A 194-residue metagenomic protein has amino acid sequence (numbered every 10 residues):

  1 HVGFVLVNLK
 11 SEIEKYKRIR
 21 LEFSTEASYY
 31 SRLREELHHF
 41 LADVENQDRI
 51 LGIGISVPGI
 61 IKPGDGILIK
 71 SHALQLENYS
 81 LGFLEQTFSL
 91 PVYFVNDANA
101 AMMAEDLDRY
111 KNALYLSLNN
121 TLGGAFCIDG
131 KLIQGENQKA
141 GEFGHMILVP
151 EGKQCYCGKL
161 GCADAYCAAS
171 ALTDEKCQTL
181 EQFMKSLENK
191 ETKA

Functional and structural regions predicted by a protein language model:
H1-R49, F88, D108-R109, P150-Q154 (+1 more regions): ATP-binding/phosphotransfer module of carbohydrate and carboxylate kinases, centering on a glycine-rich
V2, I60-K62, L122-G123: Short, acidic Gly/Pro/Ser/Thr-rich loop/turn segments
N8, P63, C127: Short, acidic, Ser/Thr-enriched surface-loop or helix-capping motifs
L9, D97, L118: Cofactor-binding loop segments of dinucleotide-utilizing enzymes, especially the Rossmann-like FAD- and NAD(P)+-binding
E14-A42, Q47-N112: Glycine-rich phosphate-binding loop and adjoining helix at the ATP-binding site of ATP-dependent phosphoryl-transfer
G64-D65, H72, E136, Y166 (+1 more regions): Activation segment
K111-Y166: Glycine-rich phosphate-binding loop of actin/hexokinase-like ATP-binding domains
